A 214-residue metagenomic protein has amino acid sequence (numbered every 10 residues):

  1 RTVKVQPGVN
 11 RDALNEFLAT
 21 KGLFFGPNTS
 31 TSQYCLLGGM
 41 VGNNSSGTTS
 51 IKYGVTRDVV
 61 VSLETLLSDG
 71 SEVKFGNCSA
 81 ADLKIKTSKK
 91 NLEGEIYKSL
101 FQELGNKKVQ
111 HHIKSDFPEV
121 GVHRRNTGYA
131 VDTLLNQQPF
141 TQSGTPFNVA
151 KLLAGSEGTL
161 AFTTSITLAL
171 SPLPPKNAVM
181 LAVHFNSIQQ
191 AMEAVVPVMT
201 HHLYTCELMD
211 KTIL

Functional and structural regions predicted by a protein language model:
R1-H202: FAD-binding subdomain of flavoenzyme oxidoreductases
C206: Structured mid-domain segments that build the active-site/substrate or prosthetic-cofactor binding neighborhood
D210-L214: Short proline/glycine- and acidic-rich turn/helix-capping motifs at secondary-structure junctions
